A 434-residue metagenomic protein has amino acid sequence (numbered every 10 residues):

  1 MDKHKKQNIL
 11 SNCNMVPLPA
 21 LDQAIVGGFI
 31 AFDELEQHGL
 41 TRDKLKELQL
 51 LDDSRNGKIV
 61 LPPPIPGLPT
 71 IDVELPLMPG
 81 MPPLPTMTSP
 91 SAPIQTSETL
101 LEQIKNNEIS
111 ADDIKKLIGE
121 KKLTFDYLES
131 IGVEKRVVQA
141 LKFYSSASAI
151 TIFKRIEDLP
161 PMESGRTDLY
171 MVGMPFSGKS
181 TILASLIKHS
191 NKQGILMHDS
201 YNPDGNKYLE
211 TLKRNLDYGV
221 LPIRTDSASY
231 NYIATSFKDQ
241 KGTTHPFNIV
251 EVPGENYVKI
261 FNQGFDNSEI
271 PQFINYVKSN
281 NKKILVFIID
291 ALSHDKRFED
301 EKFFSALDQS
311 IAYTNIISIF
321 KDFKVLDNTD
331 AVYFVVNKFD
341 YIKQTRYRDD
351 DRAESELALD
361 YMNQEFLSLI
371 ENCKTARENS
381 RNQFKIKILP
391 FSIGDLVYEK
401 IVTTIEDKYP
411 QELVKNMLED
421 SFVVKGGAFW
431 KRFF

Functional and structural regions predicted by a protein language model:
D2-H4, L101-E102, N107, E129-F176: Short, flexible boundary segments at extreme N-termini or domain junctions of P-loop NTPases and their
F29, H38-L84, S89, P93 (+2 more regions): Repeat-associated, polar segments at repeat-unit boundaries in modular proteins
F153-L221: Conserved G1/Walker A P-loop phosphate-binding module
D217-F247: Nucleotide-state sensing region of NTPase/ATPase domains
I233-T243, S268-N281, I316-N328, R377-S380: Short amphipathic alpha-helices and their capping/turn segments at secondary-structure boundaries
P246-E269: Switch II (G3) loop of P-loop NTPases
F261-K296: Inter-motif core of Ras-like GTPase G domains
L285-F434: Conserved GTP-binding G-domain of TRAFAC-class P-loop NTPases and closely related GTPase folds
